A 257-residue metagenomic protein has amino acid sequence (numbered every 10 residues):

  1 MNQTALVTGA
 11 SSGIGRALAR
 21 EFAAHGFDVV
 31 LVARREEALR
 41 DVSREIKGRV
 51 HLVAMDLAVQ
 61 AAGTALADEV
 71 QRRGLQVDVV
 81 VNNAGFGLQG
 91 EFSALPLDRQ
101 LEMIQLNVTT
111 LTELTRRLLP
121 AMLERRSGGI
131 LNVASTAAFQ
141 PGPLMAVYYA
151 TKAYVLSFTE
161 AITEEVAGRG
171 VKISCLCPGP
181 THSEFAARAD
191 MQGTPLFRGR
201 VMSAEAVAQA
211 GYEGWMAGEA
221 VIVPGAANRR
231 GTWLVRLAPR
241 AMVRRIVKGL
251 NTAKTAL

Functional and structural regions predicted by a protein language model:
S11-S12: Conserved glycine-rich cofactor-binding loop
H25-D41: Conserved glycine-rich Rossmann-like NAD(P)H-binding loop of the short-chain dehydrogenase/reductase
I46-A61: Rossmann-fold cofactor-recognition segment
E91-I104: Substrate-binding pocket helix/loop in short-chain dehydrogenase/reductase
T115, T151: Active-site helix of classical SDR
S135: Residue(s) in the substrate-gating loop at a strand-loop-helix junction that position the organic substrate next
C175, P195-T232: C-terminal helical subdomain
